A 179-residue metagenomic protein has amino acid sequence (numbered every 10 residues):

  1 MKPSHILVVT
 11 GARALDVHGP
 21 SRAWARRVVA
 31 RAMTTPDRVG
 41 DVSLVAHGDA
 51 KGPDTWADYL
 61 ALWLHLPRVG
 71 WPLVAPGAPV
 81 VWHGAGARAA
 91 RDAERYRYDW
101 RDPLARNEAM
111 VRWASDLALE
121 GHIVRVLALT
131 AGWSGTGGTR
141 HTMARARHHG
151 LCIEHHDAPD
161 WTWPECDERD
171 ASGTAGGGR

Functional and structural regions predicted by a protein language model:
K2-G173: Acidic/glycine-enriched connector segments
T174-R179: Long, low-complexity, intrinsically disordered segments
